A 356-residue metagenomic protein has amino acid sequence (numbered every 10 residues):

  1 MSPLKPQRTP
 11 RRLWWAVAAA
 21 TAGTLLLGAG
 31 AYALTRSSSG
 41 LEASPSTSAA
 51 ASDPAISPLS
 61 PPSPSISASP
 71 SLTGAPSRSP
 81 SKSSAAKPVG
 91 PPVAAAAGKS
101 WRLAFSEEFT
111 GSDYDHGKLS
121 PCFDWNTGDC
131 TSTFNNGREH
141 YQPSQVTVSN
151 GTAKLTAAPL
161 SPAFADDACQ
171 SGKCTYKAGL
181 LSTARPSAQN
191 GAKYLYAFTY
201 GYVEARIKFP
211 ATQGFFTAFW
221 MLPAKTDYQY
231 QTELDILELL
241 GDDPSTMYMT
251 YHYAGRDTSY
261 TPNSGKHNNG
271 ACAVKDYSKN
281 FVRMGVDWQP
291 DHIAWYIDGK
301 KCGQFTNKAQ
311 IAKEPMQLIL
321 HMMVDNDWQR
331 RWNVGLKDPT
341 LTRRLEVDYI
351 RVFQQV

Functional and structural regions predicted by a protein language model:
M1-S2, G74: Compositionally biased, intrinsically disordered low-complexity regions used as flexible
S2-L4, T9-T35, A85-V356: GH16 jelly-roll
A18, G30-G98: N-terminal low-complexity, Pro/Thr-rich disordered segments that flank secretion/membrane-targeting signals
